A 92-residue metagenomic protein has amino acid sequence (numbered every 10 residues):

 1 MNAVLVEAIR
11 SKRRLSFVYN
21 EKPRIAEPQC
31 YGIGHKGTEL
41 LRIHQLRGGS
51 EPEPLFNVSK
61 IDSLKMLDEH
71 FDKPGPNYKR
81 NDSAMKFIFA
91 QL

Functional and structural regions predicted by a protein language model:
M1-L92: Core beta-strand-centered patch of the WYL/Sm-like small regulatory domain
